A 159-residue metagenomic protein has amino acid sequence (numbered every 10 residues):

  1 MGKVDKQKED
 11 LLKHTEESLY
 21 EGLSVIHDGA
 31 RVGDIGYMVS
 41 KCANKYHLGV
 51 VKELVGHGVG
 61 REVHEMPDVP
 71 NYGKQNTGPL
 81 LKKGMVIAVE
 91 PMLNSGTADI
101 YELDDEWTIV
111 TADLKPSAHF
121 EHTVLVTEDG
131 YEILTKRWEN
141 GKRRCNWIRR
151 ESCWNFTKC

Functional and structural regions predicted by a protein language model:
M1-C159: Active-site neighborhoods and metal-handling regions in enzymes and metal-associated proteins
